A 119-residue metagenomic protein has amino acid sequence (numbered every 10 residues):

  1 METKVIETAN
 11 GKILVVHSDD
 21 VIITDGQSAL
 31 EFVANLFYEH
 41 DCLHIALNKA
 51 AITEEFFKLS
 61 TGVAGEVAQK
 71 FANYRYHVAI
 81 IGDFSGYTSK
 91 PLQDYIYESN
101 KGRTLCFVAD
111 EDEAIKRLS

Functional and structural regions predicted by a protein language model:
E2-S119: Amphipathic, Lys/Arg-enriched alpha-helical "gate/interface" segment within cytosolic domains that mediates
